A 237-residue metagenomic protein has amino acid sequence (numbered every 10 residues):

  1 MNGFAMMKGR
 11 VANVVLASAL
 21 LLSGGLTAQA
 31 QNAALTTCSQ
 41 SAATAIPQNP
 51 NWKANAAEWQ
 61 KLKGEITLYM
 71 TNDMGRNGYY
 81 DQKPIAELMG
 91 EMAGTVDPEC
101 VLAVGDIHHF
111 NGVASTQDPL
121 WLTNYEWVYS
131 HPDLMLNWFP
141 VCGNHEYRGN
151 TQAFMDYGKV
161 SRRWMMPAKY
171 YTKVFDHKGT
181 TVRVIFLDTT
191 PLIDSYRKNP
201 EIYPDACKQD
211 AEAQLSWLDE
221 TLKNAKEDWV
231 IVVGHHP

Functional and structural regions predicted by a protein language model:
N2-V15: Bacterial N-terminal signal peptides that target proteins for export
V11, Y80, R163-P167: A short catalytic or substrate-binding loop motif that flags glycine-/basic-rich loops and adjacent residues that bind
V14-G24: Bacterial N-terminal signal peptides
L26-A30: Sec/Tat signal peptide C-region and signal peptidase I cleavage site
Q31-P119, E212: N-terminal active-site segment of His-dependent metallophosphoesterases
L35-E58, H109-V230: Extended active-site neighborhood of metal-dependent phosphoesterases/phosphodiesterases
L68, E99-C100, F139, W229-I231: Short, Asp-centered acidic motifs that coordinate Mg2+ and/or phosphate in catalytic or ligand-binding sites
D73, G105-D106, G143-N144, L187 (+1 more regions): Active-site glycine-centered loops adjacent to acidic/histidine catalytic or metal-binding residues that shape
